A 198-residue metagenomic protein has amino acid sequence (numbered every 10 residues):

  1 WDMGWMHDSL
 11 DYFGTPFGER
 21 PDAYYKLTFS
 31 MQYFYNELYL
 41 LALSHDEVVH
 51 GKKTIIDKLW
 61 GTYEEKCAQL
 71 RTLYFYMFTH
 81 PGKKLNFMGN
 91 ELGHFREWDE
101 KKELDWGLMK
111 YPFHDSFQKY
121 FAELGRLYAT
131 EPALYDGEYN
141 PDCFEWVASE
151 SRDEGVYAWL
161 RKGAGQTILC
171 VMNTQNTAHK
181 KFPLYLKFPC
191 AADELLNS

Functional and structural regions predicted by a protein language model:
W1-E100, A129, Y135-N197: Conserved alpha/beta catalytic core and glycan-binding cleft of carbohydrate-active enzymes
T62-E64, L108-D115: A short acidic, glycine-rich active-site loop that binds or catalyzes chemistry on phosphate/adenosine moieties
W98-L108: Active-site His/acidic residue clusters
P112-E138: Catalytic cores of secreted or luminal carbohydrate-active enzymes
